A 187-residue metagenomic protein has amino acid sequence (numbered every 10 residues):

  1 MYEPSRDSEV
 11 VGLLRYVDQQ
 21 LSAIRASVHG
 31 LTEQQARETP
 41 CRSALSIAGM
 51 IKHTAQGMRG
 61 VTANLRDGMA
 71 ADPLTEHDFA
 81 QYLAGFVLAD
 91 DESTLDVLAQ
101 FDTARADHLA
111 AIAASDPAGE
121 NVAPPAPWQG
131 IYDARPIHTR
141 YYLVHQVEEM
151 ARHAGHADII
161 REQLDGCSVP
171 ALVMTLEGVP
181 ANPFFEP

Functional and structural regions predicted by a protein language model:
E3, D7-V10, L14-H29, E33-A84 (+1 more regions): Short, contiguous alpha-helical
L83-P125, I137-R152, H156: Acidic/histidine-rich alpha-helical segments that form the ligand environment of transition-metal centers
